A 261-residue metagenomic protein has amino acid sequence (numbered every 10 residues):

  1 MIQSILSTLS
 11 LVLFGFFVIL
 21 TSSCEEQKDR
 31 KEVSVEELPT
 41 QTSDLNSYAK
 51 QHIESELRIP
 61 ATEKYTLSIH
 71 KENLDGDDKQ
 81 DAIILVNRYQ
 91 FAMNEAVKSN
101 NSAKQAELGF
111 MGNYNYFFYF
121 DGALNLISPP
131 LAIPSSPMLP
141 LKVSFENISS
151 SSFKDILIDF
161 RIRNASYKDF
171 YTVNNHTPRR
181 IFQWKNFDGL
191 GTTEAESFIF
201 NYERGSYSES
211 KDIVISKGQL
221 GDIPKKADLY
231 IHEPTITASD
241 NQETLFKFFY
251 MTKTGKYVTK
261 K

Functional and structural regions predicted by a protein language model:
M1-S10: Bacterial N-terminal signal peptides that target proteins for export
S4-I5, I19-T66, R161-K261: Acidic, small-residue rich beta-repeat scaffolds with periodic aromatic anchors
S10-I19: Bacterial N-terminal signal peptides
C24-S135, V258-K261: Terminal domain-start segments
T66-L74, L139-S149, F153, E194-S206: Beta-propeller blade termini
L74-L85, N147-F160, S206-S216: Acidic/hydrophobic-patterned starts of short beta strands in beta-sheet-rich repeat architectures
L85, V97-N101, D159, D169-N174: "Short basic amphipathic alpha-helical interaction patches in structured regions
P134-L141, K185-L190: Short coil/turn segments at the loop-to-beta-strand junctions that recur within blades of beta-propeller repeat folds
